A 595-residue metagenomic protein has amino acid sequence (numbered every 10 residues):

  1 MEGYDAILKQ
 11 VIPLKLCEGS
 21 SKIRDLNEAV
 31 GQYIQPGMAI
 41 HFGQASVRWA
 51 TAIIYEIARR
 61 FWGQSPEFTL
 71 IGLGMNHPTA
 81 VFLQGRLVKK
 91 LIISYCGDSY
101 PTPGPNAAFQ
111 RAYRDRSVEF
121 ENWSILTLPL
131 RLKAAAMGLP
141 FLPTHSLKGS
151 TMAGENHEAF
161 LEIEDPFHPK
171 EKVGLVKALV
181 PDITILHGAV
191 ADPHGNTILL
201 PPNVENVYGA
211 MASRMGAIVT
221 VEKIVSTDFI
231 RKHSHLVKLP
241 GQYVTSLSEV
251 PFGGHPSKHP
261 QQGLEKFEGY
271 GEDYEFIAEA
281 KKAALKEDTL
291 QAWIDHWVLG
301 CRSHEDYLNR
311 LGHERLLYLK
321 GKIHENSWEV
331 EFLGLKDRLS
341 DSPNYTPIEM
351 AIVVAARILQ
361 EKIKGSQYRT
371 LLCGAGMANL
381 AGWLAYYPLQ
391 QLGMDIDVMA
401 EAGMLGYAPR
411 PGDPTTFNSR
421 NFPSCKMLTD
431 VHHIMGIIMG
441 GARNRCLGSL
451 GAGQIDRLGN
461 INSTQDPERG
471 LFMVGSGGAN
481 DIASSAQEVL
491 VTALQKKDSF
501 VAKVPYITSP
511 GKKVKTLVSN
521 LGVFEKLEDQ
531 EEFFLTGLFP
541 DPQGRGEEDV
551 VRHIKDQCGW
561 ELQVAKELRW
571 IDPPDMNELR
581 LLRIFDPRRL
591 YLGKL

Functional and structural regions predicted by a protein language model:
E2-K9, G19-G31, R48-R60, P78-K90 (+5 more regions): Conserved phosphate- and dinucleotide-binding cores of soluble alpha/beta proteins, encompassing both enzyme active
Y33-P36, I40-F42, S46-R60, I352-E401: N-terminal low-complexity or amphipathic/hydrophobic leaders
A45, L70-M75, F120-T127, L371-M377 (+2 more regions): Active-site nucleophile and cofactor-binding loops and adjacent substrate-binding regions of central metabolic enzymes
F61, S65, G72, W383: Active-site core of metal-dependent hydrolases
S65-L70, K89-S94, P140-P143, Q391-E401 (+1 more regions): Short hydrophobic/aromatic-enriched beta-strand-loop microsegments
L70-G74, Q390-P411, S484-S485: Catalytic or ion-translocation cores adjacent to nucleophile or general acid/base/metal-coordination motifs in diverse
R580-L595: Long, compositionally biased
